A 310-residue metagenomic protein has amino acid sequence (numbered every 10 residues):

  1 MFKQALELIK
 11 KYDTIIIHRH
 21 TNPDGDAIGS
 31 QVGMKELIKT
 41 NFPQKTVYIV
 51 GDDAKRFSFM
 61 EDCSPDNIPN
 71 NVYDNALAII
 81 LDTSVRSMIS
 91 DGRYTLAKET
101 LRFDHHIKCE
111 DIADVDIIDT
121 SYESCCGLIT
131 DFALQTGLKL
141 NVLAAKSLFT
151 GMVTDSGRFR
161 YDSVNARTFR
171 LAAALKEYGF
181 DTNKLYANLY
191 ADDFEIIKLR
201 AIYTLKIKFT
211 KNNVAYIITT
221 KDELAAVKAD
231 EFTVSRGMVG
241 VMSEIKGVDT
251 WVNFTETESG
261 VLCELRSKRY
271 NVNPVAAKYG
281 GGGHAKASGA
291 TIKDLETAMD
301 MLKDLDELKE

Functional and structural regions predicted by a protein language model:
M1-Q4, L81-D82, A133-Q135: Short, motif-level signal for alpha-helix interfacial/capping segments enriched in acidic residues and aromatics/proline
F2-T21, G29-S58, N70, D74-N75 (+1 more regions): Hydrophobic helix-and-loop "lid/oligomerization" segment in the mid-to-C-terminal part of catalytic domains
H20, D52-D53, L81-S84, F103-H106 (+5 more regions): Fold-independent oxyanion-binding glycine-rich loops and adjacent beta-strand/coil segments at enzyme active sites
G25-Q31, S87-I89: Short glycine/serine/threonine-rich phosphate/pyrophosphate-binding segments that cradle anionic phosphate groups
T46-Y48, E99, D116, K139: Conserved beta-strand segments of alpha/beta enzyme cores
I49, I80, R102, I117-D119 (+2 more regions): Structural signal for conserved beta-strand scaffold positions within catalytic alpha/beta enzyme cores
E61-V115: Active-site cofactor/cluster-binding pocket
H106-L171: Short alpha-helices
